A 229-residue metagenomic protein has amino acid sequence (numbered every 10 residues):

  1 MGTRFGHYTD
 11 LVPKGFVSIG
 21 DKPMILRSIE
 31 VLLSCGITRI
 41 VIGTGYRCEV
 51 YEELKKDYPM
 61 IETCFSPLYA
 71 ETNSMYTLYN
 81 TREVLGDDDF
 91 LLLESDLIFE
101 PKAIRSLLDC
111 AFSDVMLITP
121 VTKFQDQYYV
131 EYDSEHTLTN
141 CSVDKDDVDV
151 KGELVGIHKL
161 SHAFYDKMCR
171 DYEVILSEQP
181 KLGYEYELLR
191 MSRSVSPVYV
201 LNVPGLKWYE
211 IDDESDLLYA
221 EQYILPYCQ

Functional and structural regions predicted by a protein language model:
M1-D10: N-terminal nucleotide-binding beta1-loop-alpha1 segment
L11-R27: Short catalytic helix/loop segments, enriched in acidic residues and glycine and frequently bearing histidine
G15, M60-E62, T137, P197-Y199: Conserved beta-strand segments of alpha/beta enzyme cores
F16, V130-Y132, V200: A structural signal for short hydrophobic beta-strand segments in well-ordered beta-sheet cores
K22-F90, E178: Conserved N-terminal catalytic core of the sugar/cofactor nucleotidyltransferase
D88-I98: Short beta-strand-to-loop acidic/aromatic patch adjacent to the donor-nucleotide binding site
E100-I175: Conserved core of the sugar-phosphate nucleotidyltransferase
E153-Q229: Conserved alpha/beta core of the MobA/IspD/sugar-nucleotide pyrophosphorylase nucleotidyltransferase superfamily
